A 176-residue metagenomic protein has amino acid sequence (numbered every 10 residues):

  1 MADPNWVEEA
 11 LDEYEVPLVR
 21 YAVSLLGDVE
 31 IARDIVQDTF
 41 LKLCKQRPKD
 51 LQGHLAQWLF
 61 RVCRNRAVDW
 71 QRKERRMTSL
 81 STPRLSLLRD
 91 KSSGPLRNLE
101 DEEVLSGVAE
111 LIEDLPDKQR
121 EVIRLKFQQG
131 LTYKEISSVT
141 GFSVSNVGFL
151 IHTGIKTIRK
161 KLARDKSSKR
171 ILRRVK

Functional and structural regions predicted by a protein language model:
M1-R20, S24, E30-R33, C44 (+1 more regions): A short, charge-rich alpha-helical start-of-domain segment used by transcription regulators
L18, A22, A32-L43, L59-V62 (+3 more regions): Short, small-hydrophobic-rich alpha-helical interface motif
Q37-L55, K73-E74: Sigma70-family region 2
R61-T82, D101, R164: Arg/Lys-rich amphipathic alpha helix in sigma70-family domain 2
R72, I155-K176: Short, Lys/Arg-enriched C-terminal cap helix and immediately downstream tail that follows
M77-E110, T132, V175: Internal acidic/polar
V122-K126: A short pre-motif secondary-structure segment
K134, S138-D165: DNA-recognition helix of helix-turn-helix
